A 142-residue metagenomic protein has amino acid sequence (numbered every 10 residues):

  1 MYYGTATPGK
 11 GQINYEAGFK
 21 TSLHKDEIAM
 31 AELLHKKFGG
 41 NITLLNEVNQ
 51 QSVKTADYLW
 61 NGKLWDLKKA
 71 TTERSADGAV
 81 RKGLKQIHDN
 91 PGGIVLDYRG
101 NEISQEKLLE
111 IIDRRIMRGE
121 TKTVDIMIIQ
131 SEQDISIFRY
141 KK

Functional and structural regions predicted by a protein language model:
M1-N41, N49, A70-K142: Metal-dependent nuclease catalytic core centered on acidic motifs
Q51-K54: Short acidic/glycine-enriched loop/turn segments that link adjacent beta-strands
Y58, K63-K69: Conserved catalytic cores of phosphodiester-cleaving nucleases, focusing on short active-site segments
